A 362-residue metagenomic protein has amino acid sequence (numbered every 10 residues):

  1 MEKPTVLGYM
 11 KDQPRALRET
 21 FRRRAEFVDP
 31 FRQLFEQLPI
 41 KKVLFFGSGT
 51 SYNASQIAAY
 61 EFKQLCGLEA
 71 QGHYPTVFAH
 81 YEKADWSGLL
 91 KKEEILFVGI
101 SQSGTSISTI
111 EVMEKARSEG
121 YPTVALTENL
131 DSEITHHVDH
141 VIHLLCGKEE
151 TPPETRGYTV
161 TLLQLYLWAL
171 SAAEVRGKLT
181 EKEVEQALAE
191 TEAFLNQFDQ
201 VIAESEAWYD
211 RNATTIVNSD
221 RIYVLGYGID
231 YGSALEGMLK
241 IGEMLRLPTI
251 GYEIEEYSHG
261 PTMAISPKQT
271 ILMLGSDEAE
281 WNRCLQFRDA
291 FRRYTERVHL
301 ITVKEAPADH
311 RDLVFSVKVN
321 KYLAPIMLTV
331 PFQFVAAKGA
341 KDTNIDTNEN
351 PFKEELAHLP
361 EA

Functional and structural regions predicted by a protein language model:
E2-I40, H140-I142, K148-T270, T343-A362: Active-site phosphate/pyrophosphate-binding segments
L7, R18, Q56-A59, K63 (+5 more regions): Predominant activation on well-ordered alpha-helical scaffold segments within soluble catalytic domains
E36-E185, E190, Y227, P267-T270 (+1 more regions): Glycine-rich phosphate-binding loops that contact phosphosugars or nucleotide phosphates
E174, L247, D277, R293 (+4 more regions): Short, well-ordered loop/turn and helix-capping segments at boundaries between secondary-structure elements and domains
G232-E236, T249-G251, G260-T262, W281-L285 (+3 more regions): Extended hydrophobic-aromatic, low-complexity segments
V314-A362: Peripheral docking tails and interdomain loops at the edges of cofactor- or intermediate-handling domains
